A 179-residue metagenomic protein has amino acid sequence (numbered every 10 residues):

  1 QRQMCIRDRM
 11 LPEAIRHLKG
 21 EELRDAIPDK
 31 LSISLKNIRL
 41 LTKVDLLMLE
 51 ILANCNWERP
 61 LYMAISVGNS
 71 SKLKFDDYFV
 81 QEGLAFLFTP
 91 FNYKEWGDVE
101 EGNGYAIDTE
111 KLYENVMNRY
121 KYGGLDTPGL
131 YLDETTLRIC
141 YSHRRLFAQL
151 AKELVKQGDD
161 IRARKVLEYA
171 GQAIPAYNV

Functional and structural regions predicted by a protein language model:
Q1-Q3, R7-V179: ER/secretory pathway lumenal C-terminal domains and tails of membrane proteins involved in glycoprotein biogenesis
